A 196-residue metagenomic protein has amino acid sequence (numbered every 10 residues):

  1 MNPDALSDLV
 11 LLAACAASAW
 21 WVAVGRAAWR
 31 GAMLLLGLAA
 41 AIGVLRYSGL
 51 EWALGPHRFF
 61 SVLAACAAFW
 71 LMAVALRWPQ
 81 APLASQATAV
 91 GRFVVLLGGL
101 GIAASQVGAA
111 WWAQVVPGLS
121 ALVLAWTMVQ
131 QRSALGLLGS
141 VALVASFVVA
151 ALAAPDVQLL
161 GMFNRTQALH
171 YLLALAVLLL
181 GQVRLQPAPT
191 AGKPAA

Functional and structural regions predicted by a protein language model:
M1-G55, V183-A196: N-terminal topogenic module of multi-pass integral membrane proteins
D8-W20, L63-P79, L119-W126, H170-P187: Hydrophobic cores of alpha-helical transmembrane segments in multi-pass inner/ER membrane proteins, independent
V24-L36, A81-F93, R132-L143, T190-A196: Membrane-interfacial loop-to-transmembrane alpha-helix junctions, especially the N-terminal start
A32-L36, A113-V123, L138-V144, Q167-L173: Hydrophobic core segments of alpha-helical transmembrane domains in multi-pass membrane proteins
G37-L45, F93-S105, A142-P155: Aromatic-anchored segments of alpha-helical transmembrane domains
G49-G55, G101-A113, D156-F163: Membrane-interface helix caps and helix-loop-helix hairpins in membrane proteins
R58-M128: Membrane-proximal helix-loop-helix units in multi-pass membrane proteins
Q130-A196: C-terminal transmembrane-bundle signature of multipass membrane proteins, characterized by strong activation on
